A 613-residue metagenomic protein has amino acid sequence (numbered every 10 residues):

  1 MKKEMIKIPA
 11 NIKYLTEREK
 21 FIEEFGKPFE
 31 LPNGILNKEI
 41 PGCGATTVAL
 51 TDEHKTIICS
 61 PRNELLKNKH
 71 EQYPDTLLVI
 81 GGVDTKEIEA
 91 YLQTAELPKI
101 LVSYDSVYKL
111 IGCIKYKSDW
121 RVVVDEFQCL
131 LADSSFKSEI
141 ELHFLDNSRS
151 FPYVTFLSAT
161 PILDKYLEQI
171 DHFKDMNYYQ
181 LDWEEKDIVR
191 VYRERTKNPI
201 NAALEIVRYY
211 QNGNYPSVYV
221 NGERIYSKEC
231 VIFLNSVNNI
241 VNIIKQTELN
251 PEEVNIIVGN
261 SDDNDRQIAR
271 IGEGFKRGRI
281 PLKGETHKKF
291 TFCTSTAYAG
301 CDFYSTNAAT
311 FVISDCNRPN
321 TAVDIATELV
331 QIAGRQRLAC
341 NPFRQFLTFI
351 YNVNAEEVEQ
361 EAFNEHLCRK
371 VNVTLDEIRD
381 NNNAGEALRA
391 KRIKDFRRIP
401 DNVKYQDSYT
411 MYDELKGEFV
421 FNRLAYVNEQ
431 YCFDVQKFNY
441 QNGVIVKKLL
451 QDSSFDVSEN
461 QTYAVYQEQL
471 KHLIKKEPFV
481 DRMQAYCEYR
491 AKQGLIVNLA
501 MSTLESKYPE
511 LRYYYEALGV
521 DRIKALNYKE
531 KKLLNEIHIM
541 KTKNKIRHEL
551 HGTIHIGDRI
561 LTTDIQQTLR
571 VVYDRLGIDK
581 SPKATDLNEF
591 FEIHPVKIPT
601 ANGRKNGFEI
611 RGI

Functional and structural regions predicted by a protein language model:
M5-L31: Pre-Walker A adenine-sensing motif
E39-T51, E64-K67, D105-S118, L282-F311 (+1 more regions): SF2 helicase motor core recognition
I40-P41, D52, L367-I613: The feature captures the C-terminal accessory region of ATP-dependent helicases and related nucleic-acid translocases
P41, K55-K69, L101-S103, Y210-E248: Conserved strand-helix element at the start of the C-terminal RecA-like helicase core
Y73-G112, R270-P281: Inter-Walker segment of RecA-like/P-loop motor cores
Y104-S106, C113-T155: SF2 helicase catalytic motif II
P161-N214: Interdomain hinge/linker at the junction between the two RecA-like core domains of SF2 helicases
N317-Q345: Conserved SF2 helicase motif VI
